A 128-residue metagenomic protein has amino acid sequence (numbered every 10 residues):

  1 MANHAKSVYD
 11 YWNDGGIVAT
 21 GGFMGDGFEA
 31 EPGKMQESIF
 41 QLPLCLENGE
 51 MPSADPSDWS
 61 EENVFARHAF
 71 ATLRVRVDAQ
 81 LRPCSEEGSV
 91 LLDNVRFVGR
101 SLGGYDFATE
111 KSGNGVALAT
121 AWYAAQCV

Functional and structural regions predicted by a protein language model:
M1-V128: Residues forming the flavin
